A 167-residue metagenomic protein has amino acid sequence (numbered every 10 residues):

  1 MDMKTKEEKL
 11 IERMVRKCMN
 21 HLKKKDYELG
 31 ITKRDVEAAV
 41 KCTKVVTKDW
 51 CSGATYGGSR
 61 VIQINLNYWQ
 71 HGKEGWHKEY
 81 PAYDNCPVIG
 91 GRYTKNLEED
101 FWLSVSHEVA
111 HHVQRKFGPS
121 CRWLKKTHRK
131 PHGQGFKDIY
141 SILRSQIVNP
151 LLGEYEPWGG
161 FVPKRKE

Functional and structural regions predicted by a protein language model:
D2-D100, K116-E167: Metalloprotease/metallohydrolase-associated module, dominated by Zn2+-dependent proteases
L103-K116: Active-site recognition of the HExxH zinc-binding catalytic motif
